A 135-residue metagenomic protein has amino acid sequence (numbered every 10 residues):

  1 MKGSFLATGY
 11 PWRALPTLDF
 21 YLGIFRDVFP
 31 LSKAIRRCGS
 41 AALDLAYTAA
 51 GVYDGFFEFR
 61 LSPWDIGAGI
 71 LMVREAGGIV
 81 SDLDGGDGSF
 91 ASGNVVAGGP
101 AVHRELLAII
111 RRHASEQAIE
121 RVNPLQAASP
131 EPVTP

Functional and structural regions predicted by a protein language model:
M1-P135: An extended, acidic
